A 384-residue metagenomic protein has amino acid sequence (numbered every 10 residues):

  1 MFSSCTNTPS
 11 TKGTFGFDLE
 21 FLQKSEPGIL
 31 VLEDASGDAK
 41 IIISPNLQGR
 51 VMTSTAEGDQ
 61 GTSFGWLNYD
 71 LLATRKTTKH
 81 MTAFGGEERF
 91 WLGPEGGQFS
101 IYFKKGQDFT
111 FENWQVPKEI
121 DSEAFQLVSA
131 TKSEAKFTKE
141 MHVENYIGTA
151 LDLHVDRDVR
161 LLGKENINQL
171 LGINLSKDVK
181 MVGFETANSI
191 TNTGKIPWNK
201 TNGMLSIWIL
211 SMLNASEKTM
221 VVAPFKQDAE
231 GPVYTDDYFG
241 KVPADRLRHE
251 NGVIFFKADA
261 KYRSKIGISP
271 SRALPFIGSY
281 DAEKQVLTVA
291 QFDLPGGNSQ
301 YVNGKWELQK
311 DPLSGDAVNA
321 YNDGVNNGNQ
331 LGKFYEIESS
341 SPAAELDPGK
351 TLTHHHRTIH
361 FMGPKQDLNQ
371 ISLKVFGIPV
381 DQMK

Functional and structural regions predicted by a protein language model:
F2-S4: C-terminal motif of bacterial Sec signal peptides marking the signal peptidase cleavage site
T6-E185, S189, T193-V253, K257-K384: Surface-exposed acidic/polar loop and edge beta-strand patches at domain peripheries
